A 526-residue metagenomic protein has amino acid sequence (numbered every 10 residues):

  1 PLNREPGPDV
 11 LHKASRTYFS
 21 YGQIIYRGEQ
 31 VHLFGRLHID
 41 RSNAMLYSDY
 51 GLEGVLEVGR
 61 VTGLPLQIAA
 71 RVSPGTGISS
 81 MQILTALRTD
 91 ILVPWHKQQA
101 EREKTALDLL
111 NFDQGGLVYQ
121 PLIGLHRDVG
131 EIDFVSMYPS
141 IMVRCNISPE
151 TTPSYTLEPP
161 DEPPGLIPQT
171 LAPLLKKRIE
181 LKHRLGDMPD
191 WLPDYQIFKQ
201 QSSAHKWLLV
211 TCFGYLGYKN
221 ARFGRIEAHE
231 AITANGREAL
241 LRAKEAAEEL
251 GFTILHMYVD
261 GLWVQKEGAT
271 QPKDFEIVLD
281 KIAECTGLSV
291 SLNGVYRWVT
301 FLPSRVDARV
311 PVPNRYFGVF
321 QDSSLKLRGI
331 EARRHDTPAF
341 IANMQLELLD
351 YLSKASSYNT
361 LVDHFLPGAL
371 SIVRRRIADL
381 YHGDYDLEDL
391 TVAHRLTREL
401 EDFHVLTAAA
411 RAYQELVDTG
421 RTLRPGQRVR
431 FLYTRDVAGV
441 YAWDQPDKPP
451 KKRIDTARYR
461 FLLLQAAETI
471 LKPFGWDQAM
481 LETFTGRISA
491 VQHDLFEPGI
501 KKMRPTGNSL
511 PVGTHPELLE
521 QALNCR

Functional and structural regions predicted by a protein language model:
P1-R71, L208: Metal-dependent phosphoesterase core characteristic of DEDDh/y 3'-5' exonuclease domains
L2-E5, T151, I254-V259: Short, glycine/acidic-rich hinge or "gate" loops at secondary-structure transitions that mediate conformational
H32-M45, R60, R222-F223, A234 (+2 more regions): Conserved alpha/beta enzyme-core scaffolds, especially Rossmann-like or related mixed alpha/beta domains that build
D40-R41, R178, L209, S489-A490: A residue-level signal for conserved active-site and pocket-lining positions in enzyme catalytic cores
N43, Q82-T89, W207-G214: Short, hydrophobic/amphipathic alpha-helical patches that form generic packing surfaces within helical domains
P65-C145, I197, Q201, R225 (+2 more regions): DNA-dependent DNA polymerase catalytic subunits
I123-R242, E248-L250: Helical catalytic core of nucleic-acid polymerases
P189-W191, Y258-W263: Short, Lys/Glu-rich amphipathic helical modules
